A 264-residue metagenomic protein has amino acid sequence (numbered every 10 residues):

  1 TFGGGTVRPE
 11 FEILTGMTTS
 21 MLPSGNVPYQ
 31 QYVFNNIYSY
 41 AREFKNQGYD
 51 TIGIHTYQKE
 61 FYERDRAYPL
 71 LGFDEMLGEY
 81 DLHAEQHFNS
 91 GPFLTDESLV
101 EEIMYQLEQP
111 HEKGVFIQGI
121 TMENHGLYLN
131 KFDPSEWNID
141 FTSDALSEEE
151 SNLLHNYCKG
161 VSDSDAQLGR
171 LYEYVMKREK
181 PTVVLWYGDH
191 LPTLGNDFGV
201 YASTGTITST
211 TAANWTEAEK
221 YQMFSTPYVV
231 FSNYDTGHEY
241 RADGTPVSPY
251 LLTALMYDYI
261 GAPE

Functional and structural regions predicted by a protein language model:
T1-E264: Solvent-exposed soluble domains appended to multi-pass membrane proteins
